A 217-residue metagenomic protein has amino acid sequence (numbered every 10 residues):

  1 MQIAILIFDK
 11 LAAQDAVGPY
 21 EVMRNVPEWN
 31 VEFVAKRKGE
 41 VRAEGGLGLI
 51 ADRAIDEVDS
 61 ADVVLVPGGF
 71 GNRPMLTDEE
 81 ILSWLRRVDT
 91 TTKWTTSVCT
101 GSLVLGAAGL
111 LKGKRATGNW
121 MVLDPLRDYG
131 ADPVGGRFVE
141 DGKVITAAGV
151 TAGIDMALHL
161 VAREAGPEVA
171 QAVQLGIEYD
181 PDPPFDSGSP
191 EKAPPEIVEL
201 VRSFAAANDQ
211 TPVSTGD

Functional and structural regions predicted by a protein language model:
M1-T95, S102-A107, L123-P125, P133-G135 (+1 more regions): Extended, subdomain-level signal for the structured scaffold at the beginning of enzyme domains
G39, W120, D141: Positions that flank functional sites
T95-T96, T117, V134, I145: Structural detector of well-ordered beta-strand residues that form the stable sheet scaffold of enzyme domains
T100-S102, T146-L158: Active-site-proximal catalytic alpha-helix in oxidoreductases
L111-F138: A conserved active-site-flanking secondary-structure segment within enzyme catalytic domains
A116, V150, R163-P167: Alpha-helix boundary/capping and short turn/kink residues
G136-V150: Amphipathic alpha-helical segments enriched in hydrophobic/aromatic residues interleaved with Lys/Arg
